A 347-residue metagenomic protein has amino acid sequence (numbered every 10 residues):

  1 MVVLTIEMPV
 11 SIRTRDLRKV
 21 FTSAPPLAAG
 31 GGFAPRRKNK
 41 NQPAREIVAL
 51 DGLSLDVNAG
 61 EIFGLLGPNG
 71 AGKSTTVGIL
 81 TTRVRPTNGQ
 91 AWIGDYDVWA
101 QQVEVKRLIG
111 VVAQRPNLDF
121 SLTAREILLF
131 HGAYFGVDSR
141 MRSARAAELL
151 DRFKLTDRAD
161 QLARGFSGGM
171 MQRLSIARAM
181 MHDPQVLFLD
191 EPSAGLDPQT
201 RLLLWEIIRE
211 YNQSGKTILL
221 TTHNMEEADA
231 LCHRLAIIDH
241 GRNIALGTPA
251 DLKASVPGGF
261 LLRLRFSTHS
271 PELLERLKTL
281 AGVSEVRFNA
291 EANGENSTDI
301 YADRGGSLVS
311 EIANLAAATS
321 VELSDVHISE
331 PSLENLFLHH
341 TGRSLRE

Functional and structural regions predicted by a protein language model:
G30-N39, L129, A133, R140-R158: Conserved ABC ATPase "signature" region
G89-D97, V105: Conserved ABC transporter NBD signature motif
L162-F166: Conserved ABC ATPase signature
D183: Conserved catalytic motifs of ABC-family nucleotide-binding domains
L187-D190: Catalytic Walker B motif of ABC-type/P-loop ATPase nucleotide-binding domains
E206-D303: ABC transporter nucleotide-binding domain
